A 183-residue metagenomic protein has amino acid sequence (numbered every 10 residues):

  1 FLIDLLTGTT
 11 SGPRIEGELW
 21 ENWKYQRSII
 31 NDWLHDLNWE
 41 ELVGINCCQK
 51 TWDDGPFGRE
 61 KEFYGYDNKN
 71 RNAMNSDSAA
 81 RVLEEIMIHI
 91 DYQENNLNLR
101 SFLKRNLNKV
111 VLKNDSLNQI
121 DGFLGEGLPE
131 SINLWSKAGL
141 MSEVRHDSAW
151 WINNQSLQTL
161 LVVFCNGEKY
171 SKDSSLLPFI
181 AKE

Functional and structural regions predicted by a protein language model:
F1-I90: Mid-domain, small-residue-enriched loop/turn segments at the edges of structured enzyme/sensor domains
E18, N22, R71-S76, A80-E183: Structured C-terminal helix/loop/strand segments within mature extracytoplasmic catalytic/sensor domains
